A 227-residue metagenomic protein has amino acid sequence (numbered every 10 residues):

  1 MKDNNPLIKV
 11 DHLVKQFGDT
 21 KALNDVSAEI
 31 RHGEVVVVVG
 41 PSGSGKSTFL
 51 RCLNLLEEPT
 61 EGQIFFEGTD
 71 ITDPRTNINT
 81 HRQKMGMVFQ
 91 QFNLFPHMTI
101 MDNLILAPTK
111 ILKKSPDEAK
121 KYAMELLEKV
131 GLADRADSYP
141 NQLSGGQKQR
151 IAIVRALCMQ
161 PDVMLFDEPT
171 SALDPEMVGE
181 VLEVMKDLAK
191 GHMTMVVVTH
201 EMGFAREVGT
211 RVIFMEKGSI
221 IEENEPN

Functional and structural regions predicted by a protein language model:
M1-D3: Short, low-complexity, intrinsically disordered N-terminal peptides in bacterial proteins
N5-V10, V14-P226: ABC family nucleotide-binding domain
